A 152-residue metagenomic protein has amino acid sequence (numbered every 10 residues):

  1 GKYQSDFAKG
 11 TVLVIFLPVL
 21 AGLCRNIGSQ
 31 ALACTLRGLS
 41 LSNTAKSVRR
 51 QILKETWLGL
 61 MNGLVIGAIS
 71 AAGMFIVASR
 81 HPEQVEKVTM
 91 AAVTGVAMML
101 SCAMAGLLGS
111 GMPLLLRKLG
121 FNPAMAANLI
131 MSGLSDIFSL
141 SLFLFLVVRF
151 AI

Functional and structural regions predicted by a protein language model:
G1-G95, M99, A103-M104, G111-M125 (+2 more regions): Alpha-helical transmembrane segments and their membrane-interface boundaries that form or gate the permeation pathway
F143: Glycine-rich phosphate-binding/hydrolytic loop that grips phosphoryl groups
